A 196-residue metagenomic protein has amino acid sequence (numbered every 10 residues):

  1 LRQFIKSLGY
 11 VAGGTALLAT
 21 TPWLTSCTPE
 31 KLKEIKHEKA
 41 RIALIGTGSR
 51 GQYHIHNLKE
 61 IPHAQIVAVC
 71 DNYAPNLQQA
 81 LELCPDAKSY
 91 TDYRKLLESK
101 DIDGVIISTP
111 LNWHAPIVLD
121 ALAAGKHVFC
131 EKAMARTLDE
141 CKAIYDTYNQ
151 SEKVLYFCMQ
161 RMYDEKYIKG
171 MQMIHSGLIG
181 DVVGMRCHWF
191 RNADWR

Functional and structural regions predicted by a protein language model:
L1-T15: N-terminal secretory signal peptides and thylakoid transit peptides that target proteins across membranes
T20-P62: C-terminal segment of N-terminal export signals and the immediately downstream linker at the start of the mature
R41, A64-A68, V105: Short active-site oxyanion
G46, S151-Y156, R161-R196: Predominantly a Rossmann-like dinucleotide-binding segment in NAD(P)-dependent oxidoreductases
Q65-L81: NAD(P)-binding Rossmann-fold cofactor-contacting core
A80-P85, T147: Short, conserved SAM-binding/catalytic segment of Class I S-adenosyl-L-methionine-dependent methyltransferases
K88-D92: Conserved SAM-binding strand-loop segment of SAM-dependent methyltransferases
G104, P110-L111, A115-Y163, G177: Beta-strand-loop-alpha-helix segment that lines the small-molecule cofactor/substrate pocket of alpha/beta enzymes
